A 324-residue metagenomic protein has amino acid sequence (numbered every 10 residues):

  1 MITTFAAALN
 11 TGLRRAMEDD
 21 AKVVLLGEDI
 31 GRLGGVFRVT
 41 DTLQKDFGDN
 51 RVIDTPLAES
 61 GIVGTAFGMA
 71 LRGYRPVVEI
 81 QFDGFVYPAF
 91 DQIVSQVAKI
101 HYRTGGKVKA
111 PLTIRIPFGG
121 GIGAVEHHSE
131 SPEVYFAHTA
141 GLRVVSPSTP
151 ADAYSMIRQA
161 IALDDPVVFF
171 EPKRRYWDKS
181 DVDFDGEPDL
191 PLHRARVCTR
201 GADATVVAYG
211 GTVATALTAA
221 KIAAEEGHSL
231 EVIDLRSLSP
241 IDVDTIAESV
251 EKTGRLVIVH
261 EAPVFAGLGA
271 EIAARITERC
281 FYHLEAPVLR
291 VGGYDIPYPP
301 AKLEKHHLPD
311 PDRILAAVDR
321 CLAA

Functional and structural regions predicted by a protein language model:
M1-P166, F170, R175, H306: Thiamine diphosphate
I30, F37-D46, E59, V108-R115 (+1 more regions): Thiamine diphosphate
